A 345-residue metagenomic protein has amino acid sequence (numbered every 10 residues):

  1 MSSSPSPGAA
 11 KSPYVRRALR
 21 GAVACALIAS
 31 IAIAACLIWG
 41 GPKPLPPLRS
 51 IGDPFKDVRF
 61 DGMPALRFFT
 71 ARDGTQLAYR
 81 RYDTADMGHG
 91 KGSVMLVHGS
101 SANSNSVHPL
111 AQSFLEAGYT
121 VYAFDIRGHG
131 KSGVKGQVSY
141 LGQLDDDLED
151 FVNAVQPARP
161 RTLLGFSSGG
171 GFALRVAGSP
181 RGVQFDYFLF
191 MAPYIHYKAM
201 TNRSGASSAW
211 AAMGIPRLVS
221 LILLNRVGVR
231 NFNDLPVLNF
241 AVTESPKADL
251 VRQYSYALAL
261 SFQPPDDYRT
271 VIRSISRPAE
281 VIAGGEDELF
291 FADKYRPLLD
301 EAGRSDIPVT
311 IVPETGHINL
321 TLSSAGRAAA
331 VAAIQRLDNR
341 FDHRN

Functional and structural regions predicted by a protein language model:
P5-A71, T75-D83: An N-terminal hydrophobic leader/cap segment in hydrolases
S100-Q112, D293: The serine-hydrolase catalytic nucleophile loop
N103-S104, H129-V155, P160: Catalytic nucleophile-loop/oxyanion-hole region of alpha/beta-hydrolase and closely related hydrolase-like folds
A111-G133: Conserved alpha/beta-hydrolase
L189-A199: Active-site nucleophile loop of the alpha/beta-hydrolase fold
Y268, R277, E288-D300: Short alpha-helix in the alpha/beta-hydrolase fold that links the catalytic acid
I275, V281-A283: Short beta-strand/loop motif that positions the catalytic acidic residue of the alpha/beta-hydrolase fold
T315-A325: Catalytic histidine-centered segment of alpha/beta-hydrolase-like enzymes
